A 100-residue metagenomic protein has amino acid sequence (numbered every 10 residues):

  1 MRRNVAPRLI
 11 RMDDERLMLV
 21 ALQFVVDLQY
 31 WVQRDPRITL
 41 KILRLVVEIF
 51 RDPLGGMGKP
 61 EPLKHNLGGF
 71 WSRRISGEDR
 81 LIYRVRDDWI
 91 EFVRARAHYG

Functional and structural regions predicted by a protein language model:
M1-L17, V26-R44, M57, W71-G100: Enriched for short, Lys/Arg-rich terminal
A21-L22: Short coil-to-helix segment of the ABC ATPase nucleotide-binding domain corresponding to the Q-loop/switch region
V47-R74: A short, surface-exposed loop/turn module that caps and links secondary-structure elements
